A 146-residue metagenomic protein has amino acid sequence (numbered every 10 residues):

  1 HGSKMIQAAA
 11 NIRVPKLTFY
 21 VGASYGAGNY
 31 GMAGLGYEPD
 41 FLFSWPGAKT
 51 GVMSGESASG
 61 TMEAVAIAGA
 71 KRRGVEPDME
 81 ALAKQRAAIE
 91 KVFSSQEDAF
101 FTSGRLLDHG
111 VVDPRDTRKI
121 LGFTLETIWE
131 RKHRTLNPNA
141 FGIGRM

Functional and structural regions predicted by a protein language model:
H1-M146: Ligand-binding clefts of soluble mixed alpha/beta catalytic domains
